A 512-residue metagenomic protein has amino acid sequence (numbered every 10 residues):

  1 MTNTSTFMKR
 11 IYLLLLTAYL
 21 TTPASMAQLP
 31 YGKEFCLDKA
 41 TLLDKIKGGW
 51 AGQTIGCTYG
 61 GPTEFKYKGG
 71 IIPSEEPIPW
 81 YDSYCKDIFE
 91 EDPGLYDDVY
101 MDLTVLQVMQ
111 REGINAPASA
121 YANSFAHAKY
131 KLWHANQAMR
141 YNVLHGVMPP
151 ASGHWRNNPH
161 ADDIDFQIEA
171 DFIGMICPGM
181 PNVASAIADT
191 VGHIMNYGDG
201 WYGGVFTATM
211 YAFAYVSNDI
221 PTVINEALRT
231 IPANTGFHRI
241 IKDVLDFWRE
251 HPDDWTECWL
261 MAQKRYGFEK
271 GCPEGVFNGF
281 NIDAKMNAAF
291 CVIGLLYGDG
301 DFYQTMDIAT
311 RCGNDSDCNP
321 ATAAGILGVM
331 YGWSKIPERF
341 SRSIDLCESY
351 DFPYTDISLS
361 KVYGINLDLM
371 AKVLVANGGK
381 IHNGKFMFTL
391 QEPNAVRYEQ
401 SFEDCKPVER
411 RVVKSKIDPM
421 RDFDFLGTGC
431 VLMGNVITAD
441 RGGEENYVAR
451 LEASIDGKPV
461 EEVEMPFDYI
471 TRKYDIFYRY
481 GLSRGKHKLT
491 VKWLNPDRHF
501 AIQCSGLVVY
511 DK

Functional and structural regions predicted by a protein language model:
M1-P30: Bacterial Sec-dependent N-terminal signal peptides
L37, V143, S152-A161, F172-M180 (+2 more regions): Accessory "access/gating" subregions that flank catalytic or transport cores
L43, A51, I55, G94-Y96 (+4 more regions): Active-site cavity-forming subdomains of large catalytic enzyme subunits
Y59, K66, G70-I78, D199 (+3 more regions): Catalytic phosphate/nucleotide-handling subdomain of diverse soluble enzymes
P62-P93, V99-D102, S119-W133: Active-site-surrounding "flap" and adjacent substrate/cofactor-binding loops of secreted or lumenal enzymes, prototyped
I88, Q107-A128, L132, N196-V205 (+2 more regions): N-terminal leader/propeptide and maturation segments of large enzyme subunits in energy/redox metabolism and hydrolases
D98, L103, Q107-G113, S360-K414: C-terminal domain-closing interface element
N383-K512: Glycan-recognition surfaces in beta-rich domains, encompassing non-catalytic CBMs and lectin-like receptor-binding
